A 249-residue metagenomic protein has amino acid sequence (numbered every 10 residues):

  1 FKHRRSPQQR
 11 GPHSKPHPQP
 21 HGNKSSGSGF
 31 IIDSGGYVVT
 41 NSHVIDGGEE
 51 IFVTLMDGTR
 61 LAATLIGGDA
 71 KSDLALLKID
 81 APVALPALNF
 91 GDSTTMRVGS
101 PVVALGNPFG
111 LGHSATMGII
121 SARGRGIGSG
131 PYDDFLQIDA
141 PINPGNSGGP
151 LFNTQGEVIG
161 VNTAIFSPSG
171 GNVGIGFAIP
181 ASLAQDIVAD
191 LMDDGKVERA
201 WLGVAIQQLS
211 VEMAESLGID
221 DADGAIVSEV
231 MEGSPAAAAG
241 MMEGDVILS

Functional and structural regions predicted by a protein language model:
F1-A239: Serine-dependent protease modules
G244: Conserved catalytic motifs of ABC-family nucleotide-binding domains
